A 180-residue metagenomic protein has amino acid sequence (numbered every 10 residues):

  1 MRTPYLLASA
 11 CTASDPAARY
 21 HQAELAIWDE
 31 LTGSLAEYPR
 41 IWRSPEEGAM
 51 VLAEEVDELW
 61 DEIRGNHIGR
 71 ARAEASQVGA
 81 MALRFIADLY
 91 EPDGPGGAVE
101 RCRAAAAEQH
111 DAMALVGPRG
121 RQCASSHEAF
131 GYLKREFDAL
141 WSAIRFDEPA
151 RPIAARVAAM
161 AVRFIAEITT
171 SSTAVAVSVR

Functional and structural regions predicted by a protein language model:
M1-R180: Flexible "arm" and connector segments at domain edges
